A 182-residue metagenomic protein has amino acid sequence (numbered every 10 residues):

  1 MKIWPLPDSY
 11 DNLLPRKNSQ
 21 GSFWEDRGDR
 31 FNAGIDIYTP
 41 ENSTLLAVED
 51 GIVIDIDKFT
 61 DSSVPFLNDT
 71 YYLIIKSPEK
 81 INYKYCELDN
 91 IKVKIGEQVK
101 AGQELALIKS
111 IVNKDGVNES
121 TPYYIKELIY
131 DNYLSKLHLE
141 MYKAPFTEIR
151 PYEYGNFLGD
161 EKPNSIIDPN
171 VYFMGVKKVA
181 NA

Functional and structural regions predicted by a protein language model:
M1-Y71, K100-A101, P163-A182: Surface-exposed, glycine-biased beta-strand/turn segments
K2-S9, E97, L107, V117-A182: Acidic, glycine-rich catalytic/binding loops that coordinate metals and/or anionic ligands
D36, I74, K84, L107 (+1 more regions): Conserved beta-strand positions that form and line the central face of beta-propeller blades
N42, P78-K80, Y142-P145: Solvent-exposed coil/turn segments that connect beta secondary-structure elements in extracytoplasmic/periplasmic
A47-K92, I111-H138: Zn2+-dependent peptidoglycan hydrolase active-site motif and core
I91-Q103: Acidic, glycine-anchored pre-beta loop/turn
E104, K109-S110: Secretome/extracellular-domain signature
